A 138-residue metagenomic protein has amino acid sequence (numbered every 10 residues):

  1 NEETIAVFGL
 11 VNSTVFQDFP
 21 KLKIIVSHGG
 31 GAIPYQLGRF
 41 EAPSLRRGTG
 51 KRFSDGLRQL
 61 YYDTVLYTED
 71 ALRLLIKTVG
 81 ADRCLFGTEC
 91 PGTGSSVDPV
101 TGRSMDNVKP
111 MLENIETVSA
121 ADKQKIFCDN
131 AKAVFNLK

Functional and structural regions predicted by a protein language model:
N1-T14, D18-F19, K23-K138: H/E-rich (His + Asp/Glu) clusters that bind or coordinate divalent metals
